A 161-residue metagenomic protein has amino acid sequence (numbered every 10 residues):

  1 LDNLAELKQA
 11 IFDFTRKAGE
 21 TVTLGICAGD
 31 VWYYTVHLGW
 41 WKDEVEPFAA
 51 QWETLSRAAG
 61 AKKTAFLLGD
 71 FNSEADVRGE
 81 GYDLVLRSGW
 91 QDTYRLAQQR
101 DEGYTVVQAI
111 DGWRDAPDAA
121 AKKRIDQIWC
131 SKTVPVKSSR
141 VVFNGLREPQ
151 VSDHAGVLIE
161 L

Functional and structural regions predicted by a protein language model:
L1-D2, T15-A18, S73-V151: Active site of divalent-metal-dependent phosphoester/diester hydrolases
L1-L38, S138-V141: Structured beta-strand-rich core segments of catalytic domains in phosphoester-bond hydrolases
L1-N3, L24-D30, C130-K132, S152 (+1 more regions): Active-site beta-strand termini and strand-to-loop segments that position acidic
G19-T21, A49-W52, K122: Structural motif corresponding to alpha-helix initiation and N-cap regions
T23-L24, T35, V106-A116, A155-I159: Short, surface-exposed secondary-structure junctions/capping segments
G25-C27, S56-G60, Y82-L86: Short, conserved, surface-exposed binding loops centered on an aromatic residue
Y33-V36, T54-G79, T93, W129 (+1 more regions): Active-site beta-strand/loop signature of hydrolases that rely on acidic residues for catalysis
L38-T54, A75-L86: Active-site-proximal segments of metal-dependent phosphoesterases and phosphodiesterases across multiple
